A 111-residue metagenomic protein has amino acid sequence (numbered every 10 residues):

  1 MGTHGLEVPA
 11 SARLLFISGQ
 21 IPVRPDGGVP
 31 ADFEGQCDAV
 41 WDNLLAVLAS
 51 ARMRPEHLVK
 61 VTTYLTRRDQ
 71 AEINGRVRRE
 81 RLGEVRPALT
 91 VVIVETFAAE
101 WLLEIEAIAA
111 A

Functional and structural regions predicted by a protein language model:
M1-A111: Short, polar/acidic, helix-capping and beta-turn segments at strand->helix junctions that line the mouths
